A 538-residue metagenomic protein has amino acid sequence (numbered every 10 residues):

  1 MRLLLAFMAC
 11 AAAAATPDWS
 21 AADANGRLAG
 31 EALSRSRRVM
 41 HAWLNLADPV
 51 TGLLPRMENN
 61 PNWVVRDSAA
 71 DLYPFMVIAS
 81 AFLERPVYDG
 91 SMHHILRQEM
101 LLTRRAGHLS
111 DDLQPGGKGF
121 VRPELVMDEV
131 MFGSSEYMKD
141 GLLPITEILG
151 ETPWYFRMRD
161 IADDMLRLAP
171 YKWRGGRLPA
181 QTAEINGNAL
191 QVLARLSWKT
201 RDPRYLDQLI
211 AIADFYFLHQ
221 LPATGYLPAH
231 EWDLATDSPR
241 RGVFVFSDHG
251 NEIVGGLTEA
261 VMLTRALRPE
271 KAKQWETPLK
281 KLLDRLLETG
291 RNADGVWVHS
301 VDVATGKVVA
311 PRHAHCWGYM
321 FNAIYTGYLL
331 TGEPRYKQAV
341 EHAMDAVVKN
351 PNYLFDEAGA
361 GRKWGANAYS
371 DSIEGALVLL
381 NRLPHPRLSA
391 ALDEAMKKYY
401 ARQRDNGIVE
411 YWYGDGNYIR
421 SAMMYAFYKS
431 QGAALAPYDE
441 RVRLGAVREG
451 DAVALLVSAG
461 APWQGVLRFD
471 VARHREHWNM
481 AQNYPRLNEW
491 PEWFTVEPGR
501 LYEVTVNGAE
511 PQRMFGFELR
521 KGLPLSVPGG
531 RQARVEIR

Functional and structural regions predicted by a protein language model:
M1-F7: Sec-dependent signal peptide recognition, specifically the positively charged N-region followed immediately by
A14-I537: Glycan-recognition and catalytic cores of secretory/periplasmic carbohydrate-active enzymes
